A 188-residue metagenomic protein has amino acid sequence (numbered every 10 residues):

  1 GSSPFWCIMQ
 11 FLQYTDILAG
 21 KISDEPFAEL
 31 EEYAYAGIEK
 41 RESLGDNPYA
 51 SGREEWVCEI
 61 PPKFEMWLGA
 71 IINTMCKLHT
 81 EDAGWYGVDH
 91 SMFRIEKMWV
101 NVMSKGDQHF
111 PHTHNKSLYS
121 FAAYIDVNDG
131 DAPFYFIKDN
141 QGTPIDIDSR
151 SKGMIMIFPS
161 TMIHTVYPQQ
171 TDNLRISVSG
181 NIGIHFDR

Functional and structural regions predicted by a protein language model:
G1-F5: Short, positively charged low-complexity motifs
W6-S91: Non-heme Fe(II)/2-oxoglutarate
G20, A36, A123, I182-I184: Hydrophobic transmembrane signal anchors and adjacent membrane-proximal interface regions, especially in viral
P26, A70-E81, I125, H164 (+1 more regions): Hydrophobic, well-ordered secondary-structure segments that either form specific early membrane-associated helices used
V88-P168, L174-S177, I184-R188: Catalytic core of non-heme Fe(II) oxygenases with the double-stranded beta-helix
